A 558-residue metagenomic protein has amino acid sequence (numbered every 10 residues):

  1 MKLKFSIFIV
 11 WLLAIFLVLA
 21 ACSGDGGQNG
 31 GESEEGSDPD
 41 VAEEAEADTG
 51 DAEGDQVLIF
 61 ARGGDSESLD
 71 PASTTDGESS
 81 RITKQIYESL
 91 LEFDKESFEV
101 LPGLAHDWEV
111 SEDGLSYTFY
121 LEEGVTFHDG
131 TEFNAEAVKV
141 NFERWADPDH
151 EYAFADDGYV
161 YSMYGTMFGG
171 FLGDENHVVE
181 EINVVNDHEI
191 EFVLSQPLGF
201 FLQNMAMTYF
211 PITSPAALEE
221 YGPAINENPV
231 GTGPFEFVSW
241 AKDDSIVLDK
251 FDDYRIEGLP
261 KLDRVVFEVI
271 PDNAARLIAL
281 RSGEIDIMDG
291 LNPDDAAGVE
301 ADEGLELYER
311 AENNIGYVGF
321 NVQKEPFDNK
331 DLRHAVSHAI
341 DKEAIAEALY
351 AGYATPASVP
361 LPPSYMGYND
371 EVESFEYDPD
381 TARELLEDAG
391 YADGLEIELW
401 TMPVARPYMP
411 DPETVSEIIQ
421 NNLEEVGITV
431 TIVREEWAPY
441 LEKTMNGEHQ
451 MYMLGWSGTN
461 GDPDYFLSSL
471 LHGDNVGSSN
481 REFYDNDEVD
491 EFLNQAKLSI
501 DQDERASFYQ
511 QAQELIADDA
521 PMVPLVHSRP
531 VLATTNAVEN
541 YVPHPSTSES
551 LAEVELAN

Functional and structural regions predicted by a protein language model:
A61-E112, H150, V230: N-terminal lobe/hinge region of extracytoplasmic solute-binding protein
H106-F154, E191: Aromatic- and charge-enriched surface segment that lines or borders ligand/interaction sites
E122-G124, D249-D253, E312-A335, A339: A bilobed periplasmic-binding-protein/Venus flytrap-type ligand-binding module shared by bacterial periplasmic
H177, D187-H188, L194-P260, R264 (+1 more regions): Gly/Pro-rich hinge or "lid" segments in bacterial periplasmic/extracellular proteins
P223-N226, D253-G298: Ligand-site clamp/hinge motif
A241, I340-G367, D411-I418, K443-N558: Detector for C-terminal structural segments
F327-N421, D485, Q511: Append "and occasionally in soluble cytosolic enzymes with long acidic Gly/Pro-rich linkers
E387-N460, P530: Ligand/substrate-recognition segments at binding pockets and active sites
